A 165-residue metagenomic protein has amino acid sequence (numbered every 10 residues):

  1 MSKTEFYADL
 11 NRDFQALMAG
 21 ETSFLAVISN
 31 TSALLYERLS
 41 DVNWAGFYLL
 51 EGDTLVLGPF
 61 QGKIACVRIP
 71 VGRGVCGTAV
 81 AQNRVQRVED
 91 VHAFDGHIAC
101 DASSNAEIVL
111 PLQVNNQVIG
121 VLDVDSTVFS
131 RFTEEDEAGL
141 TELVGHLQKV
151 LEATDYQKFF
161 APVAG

Functional and structural regions predicted by a protein language model:
M1-G58, E142, H146-G165: Intrinsically disordered, low-complexity terminal regulatory regions
L39, C100-S104: Short loop/turn motifs at secondary-structure junctions and domain boundaries
W44, V109, V121: Short hydrophobic/aromatic beta-strand element in the GNAT-like acyltransferase core that lines or flanks the acyl-donor
L50-C100: Regulatory sensory and allosteric helical modules in signal-transduction proteins and certain transcription factors
A106-Q113: A short, aliphatic-rich beta-strand micro-motif
Q113-S126: Sensory-domain boundary capping and coupling elements
V128-S130: A generic structural motif
